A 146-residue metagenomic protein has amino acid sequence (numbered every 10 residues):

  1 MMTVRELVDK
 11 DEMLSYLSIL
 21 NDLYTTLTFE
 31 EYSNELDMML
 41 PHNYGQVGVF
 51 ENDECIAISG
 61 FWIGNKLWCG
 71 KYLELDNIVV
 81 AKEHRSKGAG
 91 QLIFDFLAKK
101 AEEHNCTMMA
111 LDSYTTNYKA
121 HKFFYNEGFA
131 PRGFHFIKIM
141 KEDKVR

Functional and structural regions predicted by a protein language model:
M1-F29: Short amphipathic alpha-helix that is part of the acyltransferase structural core
M2, D53-I58, L73: Glycine-rich phosphate/pyrophosphate-binding loop shared by adenosine-nucleotide-utilizing enzymes
D37-G48, E74: A short helix-loop-beta-strand connector motif used in the catalytic cores of GNAT acetyltransferases and, in some
M38, F61-W68: A conserved beta-strand-loop-helix scaffold within acyl/acetyltransferase catalytic domains
G48, E54-I63, V79: Conserved beta-strand in the GNAT
V80, S86-K99, N126: Conserved acetyl-CoA-binding loop-helix of GNAT-fold acetyltransferases
Q91, T115-G133: Conserved active-site alpha-helix within GNAT-family acetyltransferase domains
E102-S113: Conserved GNAT acetyl-CoA-binding A-motif
